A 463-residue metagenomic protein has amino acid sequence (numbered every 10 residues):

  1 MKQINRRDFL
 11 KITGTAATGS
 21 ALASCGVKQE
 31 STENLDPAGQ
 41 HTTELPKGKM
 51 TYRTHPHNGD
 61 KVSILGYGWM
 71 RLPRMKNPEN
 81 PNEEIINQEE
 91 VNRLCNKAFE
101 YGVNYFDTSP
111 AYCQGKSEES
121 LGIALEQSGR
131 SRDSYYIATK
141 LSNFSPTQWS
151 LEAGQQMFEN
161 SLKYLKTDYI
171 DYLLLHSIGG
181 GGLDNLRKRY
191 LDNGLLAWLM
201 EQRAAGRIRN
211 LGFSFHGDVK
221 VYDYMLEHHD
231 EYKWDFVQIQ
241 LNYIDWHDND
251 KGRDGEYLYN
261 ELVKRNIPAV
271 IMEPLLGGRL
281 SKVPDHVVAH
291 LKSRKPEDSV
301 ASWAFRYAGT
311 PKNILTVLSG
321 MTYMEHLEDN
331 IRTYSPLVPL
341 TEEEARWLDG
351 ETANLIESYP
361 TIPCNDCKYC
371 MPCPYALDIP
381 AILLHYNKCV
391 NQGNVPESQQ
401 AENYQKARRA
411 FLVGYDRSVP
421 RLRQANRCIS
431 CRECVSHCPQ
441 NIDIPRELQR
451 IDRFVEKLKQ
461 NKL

Functional and structural regions predicted by a protein language model:
K2-Y135, A197-W198, A204: N-terminal binding-site loop/beta-alpha segment at the start of enzyme catalytic domains that lines or forms
Q29, L45, K233, Y257-L463: Structured C-terminal cap/extension of enzyme domains
H55, Y67, F106, L121 (+8 more regions): Conserved, mostly hydrophobic/aromatic
Y67, T108, T139, Y172-L175 (+3 more regions): Conserved beta-strand positions
R71-Q88, L141-E152, L291-R294: Active-site mouth loops of central-metabolism enzymes
K76, P146-V270, L275, H286-V287 (+2 more regions): Glycine/proline-rich, positively charged, aromatic-decorated active-site loop/lid region on the catalytic face
N104-Y112, R209-S214, T316-L318, C438: Short catalytic-loop micro-motif centered on adjacent basic/acidic residues
S128, R132-L151, H176-S177: Structural motif corresponding to the early beta-alpha repeats
